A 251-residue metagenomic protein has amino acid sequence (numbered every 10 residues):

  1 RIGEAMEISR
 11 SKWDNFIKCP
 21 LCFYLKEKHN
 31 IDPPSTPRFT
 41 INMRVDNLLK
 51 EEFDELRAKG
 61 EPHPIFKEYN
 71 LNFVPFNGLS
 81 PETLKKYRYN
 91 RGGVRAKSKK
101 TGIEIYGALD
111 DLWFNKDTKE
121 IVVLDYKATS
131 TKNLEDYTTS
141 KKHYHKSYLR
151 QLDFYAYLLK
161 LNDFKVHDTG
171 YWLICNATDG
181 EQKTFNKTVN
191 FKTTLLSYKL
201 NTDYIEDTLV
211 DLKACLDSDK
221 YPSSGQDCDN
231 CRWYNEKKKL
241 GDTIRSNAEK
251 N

Functional and structural regions predicted by a protein language model:
R1-A5, P33, T131-Y137, E206-A214: Short amphipathic alpha-helical segments and their helix-coil junctions
R1-E120, A248: Metal-dependent nuclease catalytic cores that hydrolyze phosphodiester bonds in DNA/RNA, characterized by
C19-C22, C175, C215: Generic recognition of cysteine residues
L21, A177, N230-W233: Residue-level detector of bioactive/disordered segments in secreted/extracellular proteins and virion assembly
Y24-L25, D32-P34, T131-L134, T178-Q182 (+1 more regions): Short catalytic/ligand-binding loop motif for oxyanion handling, primarily in non-cytosolic enzymes, centered on
I31-D32, E61-P62, N162-K165, K239: Short helix-capping/linker segments at secondary-structure and domain boundaries
M43, N47-D54, A58-H63, L71-V74 (+6 more regions): Accessory terminal regions of nucleic-acid processing enzymes
Y89-D207: Mg2+/Mn2+-dependent nuclease catalytic core
